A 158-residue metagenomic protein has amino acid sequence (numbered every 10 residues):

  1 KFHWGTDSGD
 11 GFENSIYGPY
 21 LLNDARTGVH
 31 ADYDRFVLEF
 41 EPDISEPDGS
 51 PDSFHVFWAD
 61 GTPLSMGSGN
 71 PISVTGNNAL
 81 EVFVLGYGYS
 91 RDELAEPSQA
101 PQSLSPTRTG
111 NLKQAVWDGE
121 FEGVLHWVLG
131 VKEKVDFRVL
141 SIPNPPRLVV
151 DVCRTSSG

Functional and structural regions predicted by a protein language model:
K1-G158: Short linear recognition/processing motifs and adjacent strand/loop elements at protein termini and domain edges
